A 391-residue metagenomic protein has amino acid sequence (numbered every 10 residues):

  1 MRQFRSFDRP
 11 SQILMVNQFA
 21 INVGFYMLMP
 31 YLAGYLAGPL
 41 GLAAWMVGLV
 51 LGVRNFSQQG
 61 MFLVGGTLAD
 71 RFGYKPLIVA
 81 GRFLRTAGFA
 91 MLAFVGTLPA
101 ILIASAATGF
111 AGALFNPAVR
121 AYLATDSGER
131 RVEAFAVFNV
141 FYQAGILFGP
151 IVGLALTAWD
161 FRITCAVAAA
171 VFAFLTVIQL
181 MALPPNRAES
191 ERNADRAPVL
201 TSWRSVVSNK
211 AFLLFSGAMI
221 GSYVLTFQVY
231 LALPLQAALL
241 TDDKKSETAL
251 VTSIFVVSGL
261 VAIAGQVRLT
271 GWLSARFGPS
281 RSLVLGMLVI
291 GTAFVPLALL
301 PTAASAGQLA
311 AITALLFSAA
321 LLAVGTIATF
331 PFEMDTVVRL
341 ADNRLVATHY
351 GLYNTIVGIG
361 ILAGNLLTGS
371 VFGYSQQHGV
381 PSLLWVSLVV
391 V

Functional and structural regions predicted by a protein language model:
M1-D8, P184-G217: Juxtamembrane intracellular "pre-TM" segments in multi-pass secondary transporters
P30-W45, L231-V251: Short amphipathic helix-loop junctions that connect adjacent transmembrane helices in Major Facilitator Superfamily/SLC
N55-L63, I146-L147, G259-V267, L362: Residue-level signature of mid-helix packing/kink "hotspots" within the transmembrane helices of 12-pass Major
Q59-G96: Conserved MFS/SLC helix-loop-helix module at the cytosolic interface between two early adjacent transmembrane helices
M61-G73, A264-P279, F372: Helix-to-loop junctions at the C-terminal end of transmembrane segments in multipass secondary transporters
P76-A90, R281-P296: Structural signature of the two symmetry-related core transmembrane helices
A104-A144: Cytoplasmic helix-loop-helix junction between adjacent transmembrane helices in 12-TM secondary transporters
T157-A170, S370-V391: A membrane-interface helix-boundary motif in multi-pass transporters
